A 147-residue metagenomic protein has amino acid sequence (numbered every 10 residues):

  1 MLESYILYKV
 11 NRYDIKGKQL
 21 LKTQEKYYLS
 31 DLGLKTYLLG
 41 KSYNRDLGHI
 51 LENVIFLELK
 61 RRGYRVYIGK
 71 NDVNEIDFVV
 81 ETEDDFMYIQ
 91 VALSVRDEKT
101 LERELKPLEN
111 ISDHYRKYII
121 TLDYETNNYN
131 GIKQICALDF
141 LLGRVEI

Functional and structural regions predicted by a protein language model:
M1-F86: Accessory nucleic acid-recognition modules appended to NTPase machines
Y28, I89, Y118-I120, K133-I135: Hydrophobic/aromatic beta-strand patches that form the interior of the parallel beta-sheet core in alpha/beta enzyme
R65, R116, G131-K133: Conserved beta-strand segments of alpha/beta enzyme cores
I68, S112-T121: Short, hydrophobic beta-strand segments that form beta-sheet elements in well-ordered domains
I76-D77, D97-T100, E125-Y129: Short active-site-adjacent structural elements
M87-D97, E104: Active-site ExK catalytic segment of metal-dependent nucleases
D123-I147: Domain-level recognition of nuclease-like catalytic cores that cleave nucleotide substrates
